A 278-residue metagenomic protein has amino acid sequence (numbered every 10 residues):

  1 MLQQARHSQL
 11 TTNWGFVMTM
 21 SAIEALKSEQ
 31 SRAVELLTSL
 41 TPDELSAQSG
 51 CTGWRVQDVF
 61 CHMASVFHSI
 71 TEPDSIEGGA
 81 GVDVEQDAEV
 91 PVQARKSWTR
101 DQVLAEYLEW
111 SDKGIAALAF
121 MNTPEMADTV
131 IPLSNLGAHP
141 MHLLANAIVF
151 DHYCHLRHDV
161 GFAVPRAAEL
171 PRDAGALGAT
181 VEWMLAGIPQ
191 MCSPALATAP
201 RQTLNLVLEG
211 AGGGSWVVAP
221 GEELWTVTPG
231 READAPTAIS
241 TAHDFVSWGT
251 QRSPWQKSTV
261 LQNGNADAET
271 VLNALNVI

Functional and structural regions predicted by a protein language model:
A5, L10-S21, V66-F120, P124-T129: Short, helix-capping/interhelical loops that line the mouth of catalytic, cofactor-, or ligand-binding pockets
W14-C61, T71: An N-terminal domain-cap segment
I23-L26, V56, L104-Y107, N146-V149: Hydrophobic packing residues in well-ordered alpha-helices of helical domains and bundles
S46-E85, P132-S193, F245: Short, contiguous alpha-helical
A179-S215: A glycine-rich beta-turn/hairpin centered on an aromatic-Pro dipeptide
R201-A242: Glycine/small-residue-rich hydrophobic helix-like segments
G230-I278: C-terminal interaction segments
